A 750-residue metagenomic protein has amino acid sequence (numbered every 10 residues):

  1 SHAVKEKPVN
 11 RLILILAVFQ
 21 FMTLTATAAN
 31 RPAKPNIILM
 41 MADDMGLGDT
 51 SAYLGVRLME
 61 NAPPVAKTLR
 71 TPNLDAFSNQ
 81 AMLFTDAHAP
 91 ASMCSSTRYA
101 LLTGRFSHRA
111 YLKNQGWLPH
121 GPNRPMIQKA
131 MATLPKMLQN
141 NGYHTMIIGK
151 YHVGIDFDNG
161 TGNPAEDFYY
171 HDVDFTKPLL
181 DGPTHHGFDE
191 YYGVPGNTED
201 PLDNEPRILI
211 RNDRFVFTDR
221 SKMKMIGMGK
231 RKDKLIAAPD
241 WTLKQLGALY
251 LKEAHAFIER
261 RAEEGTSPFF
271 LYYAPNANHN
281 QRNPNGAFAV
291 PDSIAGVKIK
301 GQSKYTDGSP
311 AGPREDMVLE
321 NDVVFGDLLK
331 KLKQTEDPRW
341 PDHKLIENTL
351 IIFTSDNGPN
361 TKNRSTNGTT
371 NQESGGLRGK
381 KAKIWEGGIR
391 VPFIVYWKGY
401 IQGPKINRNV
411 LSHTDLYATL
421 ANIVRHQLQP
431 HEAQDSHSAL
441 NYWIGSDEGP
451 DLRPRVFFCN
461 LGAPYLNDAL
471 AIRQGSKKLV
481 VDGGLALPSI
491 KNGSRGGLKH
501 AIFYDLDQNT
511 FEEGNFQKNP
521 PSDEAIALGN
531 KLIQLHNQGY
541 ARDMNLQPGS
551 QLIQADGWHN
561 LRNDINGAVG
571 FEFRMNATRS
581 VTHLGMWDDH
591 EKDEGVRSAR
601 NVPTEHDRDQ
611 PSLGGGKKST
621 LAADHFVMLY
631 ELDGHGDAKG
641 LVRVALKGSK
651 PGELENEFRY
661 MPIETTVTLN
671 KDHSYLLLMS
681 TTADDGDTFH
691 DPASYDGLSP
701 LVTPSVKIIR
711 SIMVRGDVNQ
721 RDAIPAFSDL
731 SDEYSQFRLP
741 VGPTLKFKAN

Functional and structural regions predicted by a protein language model:
A33, P64-T71, H88-M93, N123-A132 (+9 more regions): A short beta-strand-to-alpha-helix junction
L39-M40, G46-I147, V153-D172, F188 (+2 more regions): Active-site segment of extracytoplasmic enzymes that catalyze sulfate/phosphate-ester chemistry
Y53, N204-P206, D213-R214, A254-R314 (+3 more regions): Active-site His/acidic residue clusters
Y151-H152, D233-P239, L243, E253-A256 (+5 more regions): C-terminal accessory region downstream of the catalytic core in glycan-modifying enzymes
E166, H171-L202, P359-I384, I401-K405 (+3 more regions): C-terminal cap/loop subdomain of S1 sulfatases and analogous C-terminal strand-loop tails that border
E166-T176, P183, Q281-I294, K331-Y400: Histidine-centered active-site microenvironments of extracellular/periplasmic hydrolases and transferases
V569-F571, P611, K617-T620, A693-N750: PGST-rich, cysteine-poor low-complexity/disordered linker and tail segments that act as flexible spacers
D607-V714: Aromatic- and Gly/Pro-enriched, solvent-exposed loop/edge beta-strand patches characteristic of beta-rich domains
